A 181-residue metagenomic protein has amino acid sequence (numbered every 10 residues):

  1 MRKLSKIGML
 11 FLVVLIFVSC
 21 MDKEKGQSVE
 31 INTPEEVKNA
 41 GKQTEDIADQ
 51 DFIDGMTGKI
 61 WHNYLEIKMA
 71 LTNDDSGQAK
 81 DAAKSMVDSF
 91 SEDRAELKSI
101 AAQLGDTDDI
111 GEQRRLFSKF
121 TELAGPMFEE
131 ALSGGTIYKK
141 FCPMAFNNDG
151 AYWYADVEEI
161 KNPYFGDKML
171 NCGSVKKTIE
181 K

Functional and structural regions predicted by a protein language model:
M1-M9: Bacterial N-terminal signal peptides that target proteins for export
K6, F120-L132, D156-K161: Short, intrinsically disordered, charge-biased short linear motifs at domain edges
I16-S19: C-terminal motif of bacterial Sec signal peptides marking the signal peptidase cleavage site
M21-E24: Bacterial signal peptide processing site
V29-F52: Post-signal peptide N-terminal segment of mature Sec-exported envelope proteins
D51-G55, H62, E66-D88, E92-S99 (+3 more regions): Surface-exposed, polar/charged faces of alpha-helical domains in mature secreted/periplasmic/lumenal proteins
G135-K181: Amphipathic, charged alpha-helical segments and their helix-to-coil junctions in extracytoplasmic/peripheral assemblies
